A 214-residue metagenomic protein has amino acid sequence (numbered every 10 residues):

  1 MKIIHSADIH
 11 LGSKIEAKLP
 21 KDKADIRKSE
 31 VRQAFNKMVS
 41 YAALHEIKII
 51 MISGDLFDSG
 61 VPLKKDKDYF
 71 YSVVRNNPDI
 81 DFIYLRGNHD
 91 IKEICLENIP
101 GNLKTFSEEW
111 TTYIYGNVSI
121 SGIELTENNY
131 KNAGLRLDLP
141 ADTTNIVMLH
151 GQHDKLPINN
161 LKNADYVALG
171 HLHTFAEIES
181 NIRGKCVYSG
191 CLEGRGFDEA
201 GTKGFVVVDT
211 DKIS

Functional and structural regions predicted by a protein language model:
M1-D68, A141-T143: N-terminal active-site segment of His-dependent metallophosphoesterases
I49, D58-V187, C191-K203, D209: His/Asp/Glu-rich metal-coordinating catalytic cores of metallo-dependent phosphodiesterases/hydrolases acting on
T210-S214: A short C-terminal boundary segment appended to hydrolase-like catalytic domains
